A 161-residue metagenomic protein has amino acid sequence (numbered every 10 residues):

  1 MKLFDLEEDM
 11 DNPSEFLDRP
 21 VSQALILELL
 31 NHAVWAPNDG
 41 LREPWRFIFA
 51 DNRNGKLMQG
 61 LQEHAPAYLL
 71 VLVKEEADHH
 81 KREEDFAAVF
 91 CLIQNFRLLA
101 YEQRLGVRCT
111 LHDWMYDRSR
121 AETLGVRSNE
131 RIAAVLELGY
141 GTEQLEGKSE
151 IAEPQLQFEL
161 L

Functional and structural regions predicted by a protein language model:
M1-L161: Acidic, surface-exposed loops and disordered segments
